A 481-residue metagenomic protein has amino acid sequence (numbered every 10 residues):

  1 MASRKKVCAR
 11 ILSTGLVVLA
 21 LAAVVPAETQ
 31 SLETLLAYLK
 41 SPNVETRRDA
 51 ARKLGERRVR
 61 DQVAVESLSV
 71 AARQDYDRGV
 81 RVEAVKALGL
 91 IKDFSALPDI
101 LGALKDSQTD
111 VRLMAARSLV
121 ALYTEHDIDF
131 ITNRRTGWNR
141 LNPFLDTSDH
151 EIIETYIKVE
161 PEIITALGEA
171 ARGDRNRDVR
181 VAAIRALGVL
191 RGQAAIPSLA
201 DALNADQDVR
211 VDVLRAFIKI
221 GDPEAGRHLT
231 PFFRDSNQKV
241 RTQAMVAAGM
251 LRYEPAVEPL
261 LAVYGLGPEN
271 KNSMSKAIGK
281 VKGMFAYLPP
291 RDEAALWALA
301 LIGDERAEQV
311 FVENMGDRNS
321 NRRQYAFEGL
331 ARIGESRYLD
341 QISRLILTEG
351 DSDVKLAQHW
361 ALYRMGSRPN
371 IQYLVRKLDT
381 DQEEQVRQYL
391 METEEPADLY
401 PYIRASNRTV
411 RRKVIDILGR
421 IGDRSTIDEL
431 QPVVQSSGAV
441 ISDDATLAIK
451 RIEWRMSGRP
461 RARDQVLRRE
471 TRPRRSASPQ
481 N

Functional and structural regions predicted by a protein language model:
M1-C8: N-terminal secretory signal peptides that target proteins for export/translocation
S13-A22: Bacterial N-terminal signal peptides
A22-Q30: Bacterial Sec-dependent signal peptides at the C-terminal "C-region" and cleavage site
E28, E45-R60, V70, G79-D93 (+21 more regions): Structural detector for internal amphipathic alpha-helices that build alpha-solenoid repeat scaffolds
T29-E45: Short N-terminal segments immediately surrounding and downstream of signal-peptide cleavage
A64-V65, I131-T147, I163, Y264 (+2 more regions): HEAT/HEAT-like alpha-solenoid repeats
H126-I131, I371, E453-A462: Alpha-helical linker/edge segments of TPR/alpha-solenoid repeat scaffolds and analogous pre-/post-domain helices
L447-N481: Terminal, low-structured helical/coil segments at or just beyond the last alpha-helical repeat
